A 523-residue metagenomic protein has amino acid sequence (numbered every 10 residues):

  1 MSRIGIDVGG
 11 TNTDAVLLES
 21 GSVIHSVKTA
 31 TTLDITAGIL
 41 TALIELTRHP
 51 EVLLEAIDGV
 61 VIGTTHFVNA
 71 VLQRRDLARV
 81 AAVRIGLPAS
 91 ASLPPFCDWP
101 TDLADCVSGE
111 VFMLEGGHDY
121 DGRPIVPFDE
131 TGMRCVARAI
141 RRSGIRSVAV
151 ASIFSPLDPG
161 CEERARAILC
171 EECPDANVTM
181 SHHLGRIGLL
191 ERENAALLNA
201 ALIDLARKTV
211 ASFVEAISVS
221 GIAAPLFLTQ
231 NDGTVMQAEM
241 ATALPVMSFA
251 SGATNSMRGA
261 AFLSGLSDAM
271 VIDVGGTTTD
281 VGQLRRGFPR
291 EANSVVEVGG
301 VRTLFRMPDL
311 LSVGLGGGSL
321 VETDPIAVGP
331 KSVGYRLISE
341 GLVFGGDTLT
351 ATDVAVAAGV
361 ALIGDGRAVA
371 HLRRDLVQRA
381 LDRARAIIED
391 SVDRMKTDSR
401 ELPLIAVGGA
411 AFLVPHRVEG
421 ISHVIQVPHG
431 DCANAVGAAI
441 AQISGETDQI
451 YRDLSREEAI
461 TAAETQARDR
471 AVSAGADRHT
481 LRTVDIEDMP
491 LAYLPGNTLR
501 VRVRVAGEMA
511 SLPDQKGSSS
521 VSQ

Functional and structural regions predicted by a protein language model:
M1-Q523: N-terminally biased helix-coil "hinge/interface" segments that flank
